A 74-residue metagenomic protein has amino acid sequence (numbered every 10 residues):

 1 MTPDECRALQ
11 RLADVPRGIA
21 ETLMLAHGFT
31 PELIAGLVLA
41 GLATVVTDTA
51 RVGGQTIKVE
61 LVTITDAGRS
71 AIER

Functional and structural regions predicted by a protein language model:
M1-E32, R69-E73: Short amphipathic alpha-helical interface segments
L25-T44, V59: Short amphipathic alpha-helical interaction segments
V46-D48: Beta-hairpin "wing" of winged helix-turn-helix
A50-G54: Intrinsically disordered, low-complexity Ser/Thr- and acidic-rich flexible linkers and loops, especially at boundaries
Q55-R74: Short, amphipathic alpha-helical interaction segments positioned at domain boundaries
